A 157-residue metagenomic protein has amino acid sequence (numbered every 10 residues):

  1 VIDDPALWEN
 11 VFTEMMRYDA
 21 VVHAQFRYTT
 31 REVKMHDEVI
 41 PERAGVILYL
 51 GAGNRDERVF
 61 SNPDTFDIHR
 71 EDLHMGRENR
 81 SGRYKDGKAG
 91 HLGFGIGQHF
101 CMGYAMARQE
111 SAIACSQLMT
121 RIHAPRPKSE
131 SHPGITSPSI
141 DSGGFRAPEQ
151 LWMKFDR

Functional and structural regions predicted by a protein language model:
V1-R157: Cytochrome P450
